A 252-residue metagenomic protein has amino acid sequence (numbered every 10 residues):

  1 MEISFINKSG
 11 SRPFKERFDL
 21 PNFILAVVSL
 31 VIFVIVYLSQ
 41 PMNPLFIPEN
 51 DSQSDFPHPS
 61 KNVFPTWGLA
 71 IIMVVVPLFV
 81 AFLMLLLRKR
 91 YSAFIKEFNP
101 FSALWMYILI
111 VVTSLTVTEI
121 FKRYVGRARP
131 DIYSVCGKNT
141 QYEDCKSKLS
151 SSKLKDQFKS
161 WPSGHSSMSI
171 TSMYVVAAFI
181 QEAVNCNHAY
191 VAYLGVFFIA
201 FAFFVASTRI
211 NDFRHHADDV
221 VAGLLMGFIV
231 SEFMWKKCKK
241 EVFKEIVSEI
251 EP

Functional and structural regions predicted by a protein language model:
M1-S102, M106, I120-Y133, G137-Q141 (+2 more regions): N-terminal transmembrane-helix/juxtamembrane module of multi-pass inner/ER membrane proteins
L25, M73, S102, S114-L115 (+2 more regions): A generic "functional-site adjacency" signal
I72, I110, P162: Aromatic-acidic/polar surface patches that form glycan- and anion
V76, M106-I110, S114, T118 (+3 more regions): Alpha-helical transmembrane segments in multi-pass membrane proteins
K96-F98, T116, Y190: A short alpha-helix capping/helix-coil boundary motif
S102, N139-P252: Membrane-embedded catalytic cores of phosphoryl/pyrophosphoryl-handling enzymes
